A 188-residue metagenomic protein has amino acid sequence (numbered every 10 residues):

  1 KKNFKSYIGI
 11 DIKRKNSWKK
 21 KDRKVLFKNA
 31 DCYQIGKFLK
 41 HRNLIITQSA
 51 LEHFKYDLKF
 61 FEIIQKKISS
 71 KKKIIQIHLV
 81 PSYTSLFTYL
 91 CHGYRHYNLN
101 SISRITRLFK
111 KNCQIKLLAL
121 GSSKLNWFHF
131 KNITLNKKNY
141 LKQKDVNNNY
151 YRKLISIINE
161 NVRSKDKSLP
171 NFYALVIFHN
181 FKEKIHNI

Functional and structural regions predicted by a protein language model:
K1-S85, L175-F178: Conserved SAM-binding loop
L58-N187: S-adenosyl-L-methionine-dependent methyltransferase catalytic module, highlighting the catalytic core
